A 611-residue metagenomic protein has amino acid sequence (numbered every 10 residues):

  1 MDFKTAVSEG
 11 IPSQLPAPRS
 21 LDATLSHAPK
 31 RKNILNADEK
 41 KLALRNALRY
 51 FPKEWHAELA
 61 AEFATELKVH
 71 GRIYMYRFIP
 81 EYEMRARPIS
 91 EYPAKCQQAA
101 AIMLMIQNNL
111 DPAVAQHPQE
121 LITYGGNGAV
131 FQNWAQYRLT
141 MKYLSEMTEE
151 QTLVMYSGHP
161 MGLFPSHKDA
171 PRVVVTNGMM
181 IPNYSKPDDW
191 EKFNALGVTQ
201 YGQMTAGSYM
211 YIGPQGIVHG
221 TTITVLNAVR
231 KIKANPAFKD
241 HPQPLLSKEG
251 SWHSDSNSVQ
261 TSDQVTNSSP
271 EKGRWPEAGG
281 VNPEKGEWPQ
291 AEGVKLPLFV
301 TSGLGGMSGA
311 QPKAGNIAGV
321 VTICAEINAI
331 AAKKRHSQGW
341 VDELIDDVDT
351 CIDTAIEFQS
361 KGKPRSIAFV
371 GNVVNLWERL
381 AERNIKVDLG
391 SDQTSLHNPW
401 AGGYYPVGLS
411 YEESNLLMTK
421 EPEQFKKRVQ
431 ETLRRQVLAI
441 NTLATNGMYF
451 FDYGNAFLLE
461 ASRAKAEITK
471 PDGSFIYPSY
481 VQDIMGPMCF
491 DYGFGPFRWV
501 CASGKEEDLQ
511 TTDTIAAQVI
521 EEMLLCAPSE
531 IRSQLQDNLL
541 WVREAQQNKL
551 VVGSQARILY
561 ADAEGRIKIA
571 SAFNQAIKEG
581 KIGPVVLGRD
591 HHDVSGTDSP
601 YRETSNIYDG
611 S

Functional and structural regions predicted by a protein language model:
M1-G207, E421-S611: Long, compositionally biased, glycine/small-hydrophobic-enriched stretches that function as flexible linkers, tethers
Q203, G216-I223, G293-L298, L304-G362 (+3 more regions): Catalytic or ion-translocation cores adjacent to nucleophile or general acid/base/metal-coordination motifs in diverse
M210-T222, F369, T432, G565-R566: Phosphate/oxyanion-binding active-site loops and adjacent basic polyanion-contact surfaces
I212-F238: Helix-rich "cap/lid" substructures immediately adjacent to catalytic or cofactor-binding pockets
K248-E249, K272-P276, G286-E287: Glycine-biased, low-complexity coil/linker segments
S302, A325, V370, D392-Q393 (+2 more regions): Generic beta-strand/beta-sheet core signal
G306-A310, I330-K334, V374-W377, L396-A401 (+2 more regions): Flexible loop/turn segments at secondary-structure boundaries
S366-T394, A401: Active-site/ligand-binding-proximal alpha/beta "capping" segment
